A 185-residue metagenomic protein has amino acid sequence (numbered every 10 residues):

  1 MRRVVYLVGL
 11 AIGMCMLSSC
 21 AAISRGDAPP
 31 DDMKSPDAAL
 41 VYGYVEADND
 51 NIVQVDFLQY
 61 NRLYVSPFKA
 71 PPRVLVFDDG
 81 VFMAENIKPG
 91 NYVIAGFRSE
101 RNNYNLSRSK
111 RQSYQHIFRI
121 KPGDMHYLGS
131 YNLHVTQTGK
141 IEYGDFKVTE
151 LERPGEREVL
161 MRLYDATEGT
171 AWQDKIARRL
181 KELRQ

Functional and structural regions predicted by a protein language model:
M1-V8: Bacterial N-terminal signal peptides that target proteins for export
V8-S18: Bacterial N-terminal signal peptides
C20-S66, N102-Q185: Primarily secretory-pathway and cell-envelope proteins
F68-D78: Short, acidic Ser/Thr/Gly-rich low-complexity loop/linker segments typical of extracellular and cell-surface proteins
P71-R73, M83, Q115-R119: Beta-strand-rich interaction surfaces with strong enrichment in secreted/lumenal proteins
F77-G80, R111-S113: Short, solvent-exposed coil/turn segments
D78-N91, F97-R101: Short Pro-Gly-centered beta-turn/loop motif in secreted/extracellular proteins
